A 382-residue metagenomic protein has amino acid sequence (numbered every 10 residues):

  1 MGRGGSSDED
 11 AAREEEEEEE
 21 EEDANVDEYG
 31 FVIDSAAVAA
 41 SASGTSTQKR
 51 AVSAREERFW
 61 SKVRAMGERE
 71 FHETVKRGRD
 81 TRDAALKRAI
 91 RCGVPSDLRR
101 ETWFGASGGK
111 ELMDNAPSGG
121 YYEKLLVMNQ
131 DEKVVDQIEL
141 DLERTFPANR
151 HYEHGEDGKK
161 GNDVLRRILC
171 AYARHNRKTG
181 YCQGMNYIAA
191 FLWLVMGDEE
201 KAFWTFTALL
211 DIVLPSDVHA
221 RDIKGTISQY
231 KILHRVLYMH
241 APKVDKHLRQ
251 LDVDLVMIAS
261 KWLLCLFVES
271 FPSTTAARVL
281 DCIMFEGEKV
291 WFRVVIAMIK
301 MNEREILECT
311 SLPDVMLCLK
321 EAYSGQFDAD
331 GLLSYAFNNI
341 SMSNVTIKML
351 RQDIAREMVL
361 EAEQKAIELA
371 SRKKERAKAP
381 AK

Functional and structural regions predicted by a protein language model:
M1-A173, W193, I347, Q352-K382: N-terminal transition regions in large eukaryotic proteins
E73, V253, R293-K382: C-terminal regulatory/linker segments that are acidic, Ser/Thr- and Pro-rich and often disordered or coiled-coil
W103-G108, S118-L125, F206, D222-I227 (+3 more regions): Short amphipathic alpha-helical segments embedded in low-complexity Lys/Glu-rich regions
E123-I168, A202, F206-A259: Alpha-helical cores of eukaryotic small-GTPase signaling modules
G184-Y187, F191, E199-T205: Classical protein tyrosine phosphatase
A189-W193, L209-L210, L214-P215, L233-H234 (+2 more regions): Hydrophobic residues within the alpha-helices of tandem HEAT/HEAT-like
V195-A202, I258-S324: Alpha-helical catalytic/interaction cores of small GTPase-regulatory modules
